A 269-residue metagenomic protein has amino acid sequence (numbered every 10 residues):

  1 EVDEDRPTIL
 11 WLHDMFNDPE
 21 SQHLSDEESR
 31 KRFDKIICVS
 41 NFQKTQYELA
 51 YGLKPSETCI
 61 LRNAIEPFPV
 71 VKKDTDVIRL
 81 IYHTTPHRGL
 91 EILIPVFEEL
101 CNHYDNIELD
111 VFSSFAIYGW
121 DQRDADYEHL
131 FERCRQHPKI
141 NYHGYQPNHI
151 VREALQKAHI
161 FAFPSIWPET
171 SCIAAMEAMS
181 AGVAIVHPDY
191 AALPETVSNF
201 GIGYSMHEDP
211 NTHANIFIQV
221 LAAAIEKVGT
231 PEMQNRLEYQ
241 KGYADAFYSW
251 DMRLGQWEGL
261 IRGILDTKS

Functional and structural regions predicted by a protein language model:
E20, R32-T58: A short, active-site helix/loop in glycosyltransferases that binds the activated sugar's phosphate group
I37, K72-G89, I94-F97, C101 (+1 more regions): Conserved donor-binding/catalytic core segment of Leloir-type glycosyltransferases
Q43, I60-V70, F115-Y118: Short beta-strand->alpha-helix junction loop in the catalytic core of nucleotide-activated group-transfer enzymes
R123-H149: Nucleotide-activated donor-binding/catalytic signature segment of Leloir-type glycosyltransferases, i.e., the conserved
Q156-T170, V183: Acidic donor-binding loop of glycosyltransferase active sites
A184-H187, P194: Short hydrophobic beta-strand element within catalytic cores of glycosyltransferases and related nucleotide-activated
P194-I225: Change "using UDP/GDP/dTDP sugars" to "using nucleotide sugars
E208, T212, G229-L265: A charged, aromatic-enriched C-terminal amphipathic alpha-helix characteristic of glycosyltransferases across folds
